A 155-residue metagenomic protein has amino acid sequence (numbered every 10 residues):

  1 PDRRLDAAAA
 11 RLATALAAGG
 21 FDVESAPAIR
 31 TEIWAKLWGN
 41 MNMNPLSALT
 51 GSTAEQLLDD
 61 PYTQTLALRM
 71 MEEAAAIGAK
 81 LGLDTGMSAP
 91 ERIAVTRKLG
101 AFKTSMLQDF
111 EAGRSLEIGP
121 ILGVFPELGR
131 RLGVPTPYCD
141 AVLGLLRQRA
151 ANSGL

Functional and structural regions predicted by a protein language model:
P1-N42, A48-G86: Internal alpha-helical scaffold of NAD(P)-dependent oxidoreductase catalytic cores
T14-A17, Q56, Q64-L155: NAD(P)-dependent Rossmann-like dehydrogenase/reductase catalytic/cofactor-binding core
